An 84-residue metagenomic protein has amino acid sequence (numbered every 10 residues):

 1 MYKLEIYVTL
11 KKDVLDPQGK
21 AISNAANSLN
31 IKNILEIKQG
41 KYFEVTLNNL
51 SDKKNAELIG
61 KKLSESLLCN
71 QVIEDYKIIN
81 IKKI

Functional and structural regions predicted by a protein language model:
M1-K12, K41-E44: Short glycine-/aliphatic-rich beta-strand segments at the starts of folded cytosolic domains
D13-I31: Short amphipathic alpha-helix segments
D13-Q18, S51-L58: Short, conserved charged micro-motifs
K20-A26, A56-E65: Short amphipathic alpha-helices in soluble, non-transmembrane regions that often serve as interface/regulatory elements
N33-E36, I73-D75: Flexible, glycine/charged-enriched surface loops at secondary-structure junctions
E36-G40, I81-K83: Flexible hinge/switch segments at interdomain interfaces of large molecular machines
G60-K83: C-terminal structural segments of small proteins and small subunits
